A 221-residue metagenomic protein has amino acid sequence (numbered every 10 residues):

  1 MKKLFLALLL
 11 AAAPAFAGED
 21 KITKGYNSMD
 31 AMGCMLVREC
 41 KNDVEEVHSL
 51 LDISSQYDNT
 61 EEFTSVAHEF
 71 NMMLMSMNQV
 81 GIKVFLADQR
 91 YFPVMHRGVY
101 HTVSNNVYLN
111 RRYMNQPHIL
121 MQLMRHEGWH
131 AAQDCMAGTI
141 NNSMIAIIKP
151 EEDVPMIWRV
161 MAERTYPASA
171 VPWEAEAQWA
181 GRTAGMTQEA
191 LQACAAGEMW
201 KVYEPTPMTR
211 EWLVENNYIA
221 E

Functional and structural regions predicted by a protein language model:
M1-A7: Sec-dependent signal peptide recognition, specifically the positively charged N-region followed immediately by
L8-A17: Hydrophobic h-region of N-terminal signal peptides that target proteins for export in Gram-negative bacteria
A17-Y26: Cleaved targeting-peptide boundary
G18, D30, M35-V103: Auxiliary, metal-adjacent structural segments of Zn-dependent hydrolase domains
D88-R90, R111-M114, C135-G138: A mature extracytoplasmic/lumenal domain signature
V107-M124: Short pre-active-site segment immediately N-terminal to the catalytic Zn-binding motif
G128-I145: Catalytic Zn2+-binding segment of zinc metalloproteases
N142-E221: Metalloprotease/metallohydrolase-associated module, dominated by Zn2+-dependent proteases
